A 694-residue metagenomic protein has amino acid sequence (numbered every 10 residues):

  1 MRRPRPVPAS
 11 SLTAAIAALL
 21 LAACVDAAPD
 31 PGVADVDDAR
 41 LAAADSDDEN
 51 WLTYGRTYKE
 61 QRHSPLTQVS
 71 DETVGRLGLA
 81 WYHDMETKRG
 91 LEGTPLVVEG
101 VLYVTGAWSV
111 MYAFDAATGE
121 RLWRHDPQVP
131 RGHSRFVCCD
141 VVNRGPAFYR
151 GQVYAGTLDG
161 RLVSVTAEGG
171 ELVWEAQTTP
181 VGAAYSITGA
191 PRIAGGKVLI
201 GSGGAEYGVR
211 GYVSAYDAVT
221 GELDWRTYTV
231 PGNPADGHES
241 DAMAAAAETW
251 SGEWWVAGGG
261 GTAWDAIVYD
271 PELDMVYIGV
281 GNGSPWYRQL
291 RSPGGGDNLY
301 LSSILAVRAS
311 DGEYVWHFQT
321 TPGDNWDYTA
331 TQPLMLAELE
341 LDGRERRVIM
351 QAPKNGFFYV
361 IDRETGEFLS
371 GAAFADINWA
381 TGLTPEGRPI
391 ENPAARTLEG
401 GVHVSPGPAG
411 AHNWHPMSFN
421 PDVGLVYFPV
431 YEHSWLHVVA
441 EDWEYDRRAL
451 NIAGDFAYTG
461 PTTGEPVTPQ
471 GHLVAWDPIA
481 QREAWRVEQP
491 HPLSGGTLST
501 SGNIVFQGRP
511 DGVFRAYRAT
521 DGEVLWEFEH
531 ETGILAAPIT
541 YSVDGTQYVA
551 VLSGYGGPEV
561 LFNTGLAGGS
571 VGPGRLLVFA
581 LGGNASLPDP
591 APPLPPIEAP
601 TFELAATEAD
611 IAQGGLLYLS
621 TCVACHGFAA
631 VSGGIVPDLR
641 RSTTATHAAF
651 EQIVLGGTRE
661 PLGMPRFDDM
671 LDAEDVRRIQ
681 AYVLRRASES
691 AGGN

Functional and structural regions predicted by a protein language model:
A22-A23: C-terminal motif of bacterial Sec signal peptides marking the signal peptidase cleavage site
P29-L79, P234-M243, R388-E391, P461-T463 (+2 more regions): Blade/loop signatures of beta-propeller domains
D35, A39, P593-L617, G693-N694: Electrostatic cytochrome c docking/interface patches
W51-G55, G90-V110, R135-R161, S186-R210 (+7 more regions): Repeat-blade elements of multi-bladed beta-propeller folds
H83-T94, R124-A147, L172-A190, Y207 (+11 more regions): Extracytoplasmic beta-rich repeat domains
G156, D668-N694: C-terminal capping alpha-helices of c-type cytochrome domains
E608-F628, H647-G656, N694: Sequence/structural segment immediately N-terminal to covalent heme-attachment motifs in c-type and related
G627-E660, P665-F667: Gly/Gly-Pro-rich "capping" loops immediately C-terminal to redox-active cysteine motifs in periplasmic/lumenal
